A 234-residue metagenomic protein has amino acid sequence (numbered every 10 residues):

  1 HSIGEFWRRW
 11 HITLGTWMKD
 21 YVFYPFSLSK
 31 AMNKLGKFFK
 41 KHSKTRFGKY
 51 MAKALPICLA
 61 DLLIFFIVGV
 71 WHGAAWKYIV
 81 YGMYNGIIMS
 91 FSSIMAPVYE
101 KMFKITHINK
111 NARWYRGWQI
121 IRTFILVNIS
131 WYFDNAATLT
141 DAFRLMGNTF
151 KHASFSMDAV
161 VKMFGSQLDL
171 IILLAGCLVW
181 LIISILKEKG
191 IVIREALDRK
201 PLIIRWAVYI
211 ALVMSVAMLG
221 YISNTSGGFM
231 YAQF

Functional and structural regions predicted by a protein language model:
H1-S2: Cytosol/matrix-facing ends of alpha-helical transmembrane segments
E5-Q233: Non-catalytic, membrane-anchoring transmembrane segments at the edges
